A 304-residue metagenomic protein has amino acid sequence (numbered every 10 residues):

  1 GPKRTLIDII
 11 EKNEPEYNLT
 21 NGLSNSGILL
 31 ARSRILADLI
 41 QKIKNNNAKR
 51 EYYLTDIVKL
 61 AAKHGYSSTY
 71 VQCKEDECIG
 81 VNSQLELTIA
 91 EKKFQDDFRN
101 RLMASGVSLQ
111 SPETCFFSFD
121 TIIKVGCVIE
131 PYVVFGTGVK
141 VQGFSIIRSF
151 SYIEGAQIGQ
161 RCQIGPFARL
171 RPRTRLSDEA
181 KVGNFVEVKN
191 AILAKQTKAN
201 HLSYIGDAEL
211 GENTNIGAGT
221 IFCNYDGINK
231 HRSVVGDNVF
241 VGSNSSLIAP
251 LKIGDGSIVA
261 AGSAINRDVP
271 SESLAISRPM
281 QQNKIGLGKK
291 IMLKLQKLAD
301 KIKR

Functional and structural regions predicted by a protein language model:
G1-A48, T55: Conserved core of the sugar-phosphate nucleotidyltransferase
I9, L39, V81, A90 (+2 more regions): Residues that scaffold the ATP/ADP-binding catalytic core of kinase and kinase-like folds
N25-R32, F119, H231, A249: Glycine/small-residue-rich pyrophosphate-binding loop that anchors the diphosphate of NDP-sugar donors
G27, L39-I40, V58, S149 (+2 more regions): Catalytic cores of nucleotide-enabled group-transfer and carboxylate-activating enzymes in metabolic and assembly-line
R50-G65: A short, conserved alpha-helix in the catalytic core of glycosyltransferases
A62-P166: Extended, small-residue-rich solenoid/repeat segments and analogous flexible loops that form exposed scaffolds
Q163-R304: Glycine-rich hexapeptide-repeat left-handed beta-helix
